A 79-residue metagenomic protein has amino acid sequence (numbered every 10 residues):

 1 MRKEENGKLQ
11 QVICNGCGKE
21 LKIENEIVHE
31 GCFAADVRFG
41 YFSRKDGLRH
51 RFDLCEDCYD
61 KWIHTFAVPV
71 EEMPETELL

Functional and structural regions predicted by a protein language model:
M1-L79: Acidic/histidine-enriched, beta-strand-rich ligand/metal-binding domains
